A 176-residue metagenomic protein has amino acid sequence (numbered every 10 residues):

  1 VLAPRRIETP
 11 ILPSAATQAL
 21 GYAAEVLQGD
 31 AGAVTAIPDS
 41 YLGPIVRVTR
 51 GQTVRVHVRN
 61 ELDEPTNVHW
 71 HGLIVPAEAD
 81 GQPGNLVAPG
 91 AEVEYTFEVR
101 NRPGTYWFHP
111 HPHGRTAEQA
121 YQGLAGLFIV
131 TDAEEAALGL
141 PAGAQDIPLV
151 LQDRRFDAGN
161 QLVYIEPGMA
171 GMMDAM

Functional and structural regions predicted by a protein language model:
V1-M176: Histidine-centered copper-binding motifs that mark active-site loops of extracellular/periplasmic copper enzymes
